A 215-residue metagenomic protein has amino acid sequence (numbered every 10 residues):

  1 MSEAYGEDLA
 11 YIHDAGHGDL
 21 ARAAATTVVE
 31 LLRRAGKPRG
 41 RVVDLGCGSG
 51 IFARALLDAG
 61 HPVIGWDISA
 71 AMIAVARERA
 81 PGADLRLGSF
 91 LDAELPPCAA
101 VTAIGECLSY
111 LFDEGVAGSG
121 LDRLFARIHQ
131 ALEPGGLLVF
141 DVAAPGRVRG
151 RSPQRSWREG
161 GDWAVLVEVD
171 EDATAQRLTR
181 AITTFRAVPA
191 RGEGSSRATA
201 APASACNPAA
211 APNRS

Functional and structural regions predicted by a protein language model:
M1-K37, I51: Conserved class I S-adenosyl-L-methionine
R22, A70, G118-D122: Non-membrane alpha-helical structural segments and their capping/turn regions in soluble enzymes
G40: Nucleotide donor/acceptor-binding cores
V43, S49-A93: Class I SAM-dependent methyltransferase SAM/SAH-binding core
A93, S109-L111, R147: Short glycine-rich, flexible loops that bind phosphorylated cofactors or substrates
A99-S119: A short SAM/SAH-binding and catalytic strip from SAM-dependent methyltransferases
S119-P134: A short glycine-rich, Lys/Arg-flanked "PGG" loop and its adjoining helix->strand segment in the class I
V139-R214: SAM-dependent methyltransferase
